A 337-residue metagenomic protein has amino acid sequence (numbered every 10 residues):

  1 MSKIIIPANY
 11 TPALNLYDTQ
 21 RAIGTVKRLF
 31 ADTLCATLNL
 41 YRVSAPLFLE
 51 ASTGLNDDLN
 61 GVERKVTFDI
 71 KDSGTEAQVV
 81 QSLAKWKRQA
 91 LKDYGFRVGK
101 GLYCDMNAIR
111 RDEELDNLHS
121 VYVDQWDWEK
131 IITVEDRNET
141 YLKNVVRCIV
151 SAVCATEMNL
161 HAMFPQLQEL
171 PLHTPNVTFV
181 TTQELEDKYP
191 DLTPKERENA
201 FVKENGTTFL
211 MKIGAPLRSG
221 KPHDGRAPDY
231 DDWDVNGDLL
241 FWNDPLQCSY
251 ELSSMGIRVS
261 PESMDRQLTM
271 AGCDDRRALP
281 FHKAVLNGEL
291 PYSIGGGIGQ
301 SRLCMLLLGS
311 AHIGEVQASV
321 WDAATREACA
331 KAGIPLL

Functional and structural regions predicted by a protein language model:
S2-H119, D127-I131: Class II aminoacyl-tRNA synthetase-like tRNA-binding/catalytic domains
D18-T25, L29, R137-N144, C148 (+3 more regions): Generic recognition of stable, solvent-exposed alpha-helical segments in well-folded globular domains
F30, L34-Y41, I149-L160, A311: A generic secondary-structure signal for well-formed alpha-helical elements
L47-A51, P165-L172, A323-R326: A glycine-rich phosphate-binding loop feature that marks nucleotide/adenosyl-phosphate handling sites
F68-I70, K92-V98, L118-S120, E169 (+3 more regions): A general structural signal for short secondary-structure junctions and capping/turn motifs
K100-L102, V123-D127, N205-T207, S249: Extracellular structured ligand-interaction cores
C104-L192, E196: Extended, charged alpha-beta segments that form solvent-exposed binding/catalytic grooves in nucleic-acid-handling
I109, V180-L337: A translation/RNA-centric and nucleic-acid-associated enzymatic feature enriched in Class II aminoacyl-tRNA synthetases
